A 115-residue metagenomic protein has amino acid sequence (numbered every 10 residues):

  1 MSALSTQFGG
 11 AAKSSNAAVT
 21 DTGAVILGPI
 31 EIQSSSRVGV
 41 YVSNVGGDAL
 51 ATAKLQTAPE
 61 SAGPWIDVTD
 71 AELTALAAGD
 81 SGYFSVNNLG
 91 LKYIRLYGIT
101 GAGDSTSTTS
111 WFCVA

Functional and structural regions predicted by a protein language model:
M1-N16, T109-A115: Short, intrinsically disordered N-terminal pre-domain segments
M1-S2, G23, S81-F84, A115: Generic structural signal for short, solvent-exposed loop/turn connectors between secondary structure elements
K13-S34, V45-K54, E60, A75-G82 (+1 more regions): Surface-exposed ligand/attachment interfaces on beta-rich extracellular proteins
S35-V42, N87-S105: Noncatalytic modules at the cell exterior or secretory-pathway interfaces, chiefly beta-strand-rich lectin/adhesion
V40-V42, A53-L55, W65, F84 (+2 more regions): Hydrophobic beta-strand residues in large extracellular and virion-surface proteins
A58-V68: Asp-box/BNR beta-propeller loop motif
P59, G90, T100, F112-V114: Generic hydrophobic/packing signal
D70-L73: Short loop/turn motifs that cap or connect beta-strands within the blades of beta-propeller-type repeat domains
